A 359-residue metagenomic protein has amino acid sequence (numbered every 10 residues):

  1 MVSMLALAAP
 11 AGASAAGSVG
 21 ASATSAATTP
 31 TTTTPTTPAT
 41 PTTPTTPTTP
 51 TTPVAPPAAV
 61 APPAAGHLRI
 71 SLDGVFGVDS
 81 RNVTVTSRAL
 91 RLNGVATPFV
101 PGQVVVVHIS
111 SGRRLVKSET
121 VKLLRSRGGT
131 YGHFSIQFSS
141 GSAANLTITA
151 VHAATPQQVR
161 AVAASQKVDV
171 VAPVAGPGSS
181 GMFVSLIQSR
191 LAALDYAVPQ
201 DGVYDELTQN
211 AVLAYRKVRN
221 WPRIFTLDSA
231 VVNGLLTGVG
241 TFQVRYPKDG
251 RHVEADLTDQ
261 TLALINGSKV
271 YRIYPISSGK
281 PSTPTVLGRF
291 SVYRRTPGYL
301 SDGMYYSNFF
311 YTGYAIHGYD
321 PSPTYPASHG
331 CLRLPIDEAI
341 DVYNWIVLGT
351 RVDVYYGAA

Functional and structural regions predicted by a protein language model:
A21-A23, T51-V85: Short, compositionally biased P/S/T/A/G/V-rich stretches that sit at domain boundaries
S25-P56: Extracellular mucin-like PTS domains
R91-P98: Aromatic/hydrophobic beta-strand junction motif of beta-rich domains
L115-G129: Solvent-exposed serine/threonine-rich low-complexity stretches and specific carbohydrate-binding patches
L123, F134-S142: Short, hydrophobic beta-strand segments
A143-N145, T149, T155-Q200: Acidic, Ser/Thr/Pro/Gly-enriched interdomain connector segments
A175-S185, S189-L235: Short acidic, glycine/serine/threonine-rich helix-capping segments at coil-helix boundaries
L186, A193, F242-D249, T283-R289 (+1 more regions): Exported/periplasmic cell-wall-interacting domains
